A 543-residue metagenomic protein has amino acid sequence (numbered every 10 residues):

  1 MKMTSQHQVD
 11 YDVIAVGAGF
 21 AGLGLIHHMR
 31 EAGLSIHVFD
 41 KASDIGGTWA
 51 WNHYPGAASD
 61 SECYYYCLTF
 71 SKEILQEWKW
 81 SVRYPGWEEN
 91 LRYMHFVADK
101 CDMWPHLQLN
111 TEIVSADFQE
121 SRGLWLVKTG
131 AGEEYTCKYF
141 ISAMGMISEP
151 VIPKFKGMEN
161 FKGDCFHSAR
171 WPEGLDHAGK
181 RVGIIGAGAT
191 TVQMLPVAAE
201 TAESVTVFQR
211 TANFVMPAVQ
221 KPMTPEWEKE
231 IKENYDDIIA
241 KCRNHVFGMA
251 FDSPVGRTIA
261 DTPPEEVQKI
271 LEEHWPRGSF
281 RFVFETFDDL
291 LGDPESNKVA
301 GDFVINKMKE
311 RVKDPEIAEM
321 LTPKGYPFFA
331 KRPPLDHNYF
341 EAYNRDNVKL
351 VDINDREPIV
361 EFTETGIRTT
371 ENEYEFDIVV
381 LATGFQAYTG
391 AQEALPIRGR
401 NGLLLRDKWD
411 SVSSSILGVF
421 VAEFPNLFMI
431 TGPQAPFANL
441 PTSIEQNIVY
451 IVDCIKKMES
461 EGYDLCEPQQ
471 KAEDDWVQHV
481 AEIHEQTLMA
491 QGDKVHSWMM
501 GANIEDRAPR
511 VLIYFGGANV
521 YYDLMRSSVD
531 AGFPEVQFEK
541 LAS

Functional and structural regions predicted by a protein language model:
K2-V13, A18-M158, G174, A187 (+1 more regions): N-terminal FAD-binding dinucleotide-binding subdomain shared by FAD-dependent oxidases/monooxygenases
W171: Short, acidic/glycine-rich phosphate-metal binding loop used to engage nucleotide
G179-K180, T322: Short, surface-exposed connector motifs at secondary-structure boundaries
R181-A202: Rossmann-like NAD(P)H-binding beta-loop-alpha module
